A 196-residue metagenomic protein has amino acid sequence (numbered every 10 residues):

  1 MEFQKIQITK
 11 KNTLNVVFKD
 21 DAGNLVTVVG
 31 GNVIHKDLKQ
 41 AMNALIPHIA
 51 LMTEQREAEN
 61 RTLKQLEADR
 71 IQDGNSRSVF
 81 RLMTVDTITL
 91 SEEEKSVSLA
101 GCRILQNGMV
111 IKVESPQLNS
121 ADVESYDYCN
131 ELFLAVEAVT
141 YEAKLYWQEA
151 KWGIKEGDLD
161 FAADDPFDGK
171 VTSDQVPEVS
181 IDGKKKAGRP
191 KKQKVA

Functional and structural regions predicted by a protein language model:
M1-I8, S76-K95: Structural detector for short beta-strands of small beta-barrel domains
M1-K36, Q40, A44-S76, W147-A196: Glycine- and charge-rich intrinsically disordered segments
I8-D21, L90-I104: Short, hydrophobic/proline-enriched secondary-structure or compact coil segments at domain edges
L25-I34, P116-Y126: A cross-kingdom feature marking solvent-exposed beta-strand/loop segments within repeated, beta-rich binding/scaffold
H35-L45, A121-L132: Short, surface-exposed linear segments at secondary-structure transitions and domain or protein termini
I71-V79, V113-P116: Short linear motifs at secondary-structure transitions and domain/linker junctions
S96-V123: Short acidic, glycine/tyrosine-flanked loop/strand segments centered on an H-E-D-like triad
E124-I154: Mixed-charge, glycine-accented linear interaction segment located at domain edges/termini
